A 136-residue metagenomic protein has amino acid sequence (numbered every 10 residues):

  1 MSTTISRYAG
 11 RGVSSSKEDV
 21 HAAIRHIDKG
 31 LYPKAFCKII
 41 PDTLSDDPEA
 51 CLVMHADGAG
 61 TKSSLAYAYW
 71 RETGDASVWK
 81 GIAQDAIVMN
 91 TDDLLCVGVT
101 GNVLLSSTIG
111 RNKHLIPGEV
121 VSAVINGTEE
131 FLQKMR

Functional and structural regions predicted by a protein language model:
M1-V78, V97, T108-R111, A123-R136: Extreme N-terminal cap/leader segments of soluble proteins
V78-G81, D85, E119-S122: A generic "alpha-helical surface" signal
A83-L94, G127-F131: Short, well-ordered amphipathic alpha-helical segments that serve as non-catalytic structural scaffolds within diverse
T100-S106: Short, glycine/acidic-rich hinge or "gate" loops at secondary-structure transitions that mediate conformational
L115-P117: Catalytic palm subdomain of template-directed nucleic-acid polymerases, centered on the conserved carboxylate motif
